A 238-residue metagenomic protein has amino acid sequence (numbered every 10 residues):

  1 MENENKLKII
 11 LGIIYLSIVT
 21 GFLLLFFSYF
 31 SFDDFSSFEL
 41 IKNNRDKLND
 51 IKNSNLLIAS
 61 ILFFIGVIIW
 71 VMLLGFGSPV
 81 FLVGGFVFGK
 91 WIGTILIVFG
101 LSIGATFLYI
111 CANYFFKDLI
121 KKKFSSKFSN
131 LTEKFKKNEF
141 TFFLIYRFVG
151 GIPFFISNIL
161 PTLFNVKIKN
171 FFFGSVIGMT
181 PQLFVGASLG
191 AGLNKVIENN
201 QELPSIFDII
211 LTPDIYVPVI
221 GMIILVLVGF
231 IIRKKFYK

Functional and structural regions predicted by a protein language model:
E2-I13, F22-F63, S102-I159, L163-N170 (+2 more regions): Membrane-interfacial helix-loop-helix
I13-I14, S60-F64, P79-V80, T94-F99 (+3 more regions): Hydrophobic alpha-helical transmembrane segments
F64-I92, G151-N158, M179-V185: Transmembrane helix boundary and interhelical junction motifs in multipass membrane proteins
I69-P79, I215, V219-K238: Transmembrane alpha-helical segments in integral membrane proteins
F81-I103, T162-I177, P181: Interfacial segments of multi-pass membrane proteins
T106, V176, T180-V185, I215 (+3 more regions): Hydrophobic transmembrane alpha-helical segments of multi-pass transport and channel proteins
M179-E198: Juxtamembrane non-transmembrane "cap" segments at the membrane-aqueous interface of multi-pass membrane proteins
